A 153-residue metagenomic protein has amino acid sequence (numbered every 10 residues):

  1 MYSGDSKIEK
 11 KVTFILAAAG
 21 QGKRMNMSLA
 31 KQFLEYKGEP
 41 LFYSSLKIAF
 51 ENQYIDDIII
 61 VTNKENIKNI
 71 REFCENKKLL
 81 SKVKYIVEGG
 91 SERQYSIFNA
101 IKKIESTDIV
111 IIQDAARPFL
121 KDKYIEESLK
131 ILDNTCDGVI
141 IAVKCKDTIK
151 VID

Functional and structural regions predicted by a protein language model:
I8-I67: N-terminal glycine-rich phosphate-binding loop and ensuing alpha1 helix
L16, F42, A100, Q113-D114 (+1 more regions): Residue-level signal for inorganic ion chemistry
E39, N52, K77-S81, T135: Acidic-histidine catalytic/liganding microenvironments
I55, S106-D108, T135-V139: Short, high-confidence coil segments that cap the C-terminus of an alpha-helix and link into the following beta-strand
K68-F73: Acidic helix N-cap motif at the loop->helix transition within catalytic regions of sugar-transfer enzymes
E75-I109: Short phosphate-binding loop-to-helix
L120-D153: Conserved core of the sugar-phosphate nucleotidyltransferase
